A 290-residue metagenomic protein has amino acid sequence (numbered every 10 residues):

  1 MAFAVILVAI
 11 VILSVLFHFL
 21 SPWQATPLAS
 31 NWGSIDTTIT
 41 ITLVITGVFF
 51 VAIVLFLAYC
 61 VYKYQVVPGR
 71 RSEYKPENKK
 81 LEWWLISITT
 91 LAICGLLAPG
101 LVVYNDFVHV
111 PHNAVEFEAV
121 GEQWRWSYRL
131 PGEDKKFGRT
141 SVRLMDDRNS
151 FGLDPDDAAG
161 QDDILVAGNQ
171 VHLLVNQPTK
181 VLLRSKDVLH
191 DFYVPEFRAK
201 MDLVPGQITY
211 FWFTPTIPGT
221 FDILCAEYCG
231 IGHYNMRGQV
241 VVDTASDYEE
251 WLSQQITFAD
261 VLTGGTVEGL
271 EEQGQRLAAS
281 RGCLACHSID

Functional and structural regions predicted by a protein language model:
M1-L20, V48-L55: Alpha-helical transmembrane segments of integral membrane proteins, especially early/N-terminal helices
L16-I39, V61-A285, D290: Non-transmembrane, membrane-proximal soluble domains of secreted or membrane proteins
D36-V51: Alpha-helical transmembrane segments
F50-V66: Transmembrane alpha-helical segments in integral membrane proteins
